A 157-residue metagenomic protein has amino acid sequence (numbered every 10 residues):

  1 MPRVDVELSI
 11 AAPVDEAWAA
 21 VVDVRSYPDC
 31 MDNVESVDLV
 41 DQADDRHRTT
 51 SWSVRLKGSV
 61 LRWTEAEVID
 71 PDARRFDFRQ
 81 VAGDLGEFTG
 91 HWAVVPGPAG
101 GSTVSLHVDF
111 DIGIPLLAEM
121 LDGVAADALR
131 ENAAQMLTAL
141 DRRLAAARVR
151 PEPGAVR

Functional and structural regions predicted by a protein language model:
M1-D45, A146, A155-R157: Hydrophobic ligand-binding cavity/cleft-lining segments
P13-A19, A128, N132, M136: Short amphipathic alpha-helical segments
V22, T89, L116-M120: Generic recognition of short, well-ordered alpha-helical segments
P28-D29, D41-A43, S53-T103, D109-D111 (+4 more regions): Hydrophobic-ligand binding "helix-grip"
R48-T50: Short, well-structured hydrophobic secondary-structure segments
D109-N132: A short acidic/glycine-rich loop-to-helix N-cap element
